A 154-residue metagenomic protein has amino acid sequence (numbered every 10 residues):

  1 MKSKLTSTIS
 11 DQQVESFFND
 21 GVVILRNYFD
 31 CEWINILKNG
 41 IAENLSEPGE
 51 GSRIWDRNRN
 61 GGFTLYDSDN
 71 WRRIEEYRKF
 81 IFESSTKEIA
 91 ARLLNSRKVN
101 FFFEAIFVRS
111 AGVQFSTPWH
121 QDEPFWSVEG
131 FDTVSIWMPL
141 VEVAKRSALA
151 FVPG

Functional and structural regions predicted by a protein language model:
M1-D20, L25-W119, F125-S127: Non-heme Fe(II)-dependent double-stranded beta-helix
E88-I89, F115-G154: Catalytic core of non-heme Fe(II) oxygenases with the double-stranded beta-helix
